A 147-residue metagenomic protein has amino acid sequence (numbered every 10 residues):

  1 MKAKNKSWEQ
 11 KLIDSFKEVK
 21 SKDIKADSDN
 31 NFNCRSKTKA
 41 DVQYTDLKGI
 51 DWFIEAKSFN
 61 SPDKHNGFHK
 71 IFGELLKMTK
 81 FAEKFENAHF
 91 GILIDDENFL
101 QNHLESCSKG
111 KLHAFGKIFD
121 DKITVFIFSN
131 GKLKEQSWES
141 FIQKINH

Functional and structural regions predicted by a protein language model:
M1-T38, T45-I50: Acidic-basic catalytic patches of nuclease active cores, encompassing PD-(D/E)XK and other metal-cofactor nuclease
L12, F16, V42, I54 (+3 more regions): Hydrophobic beta-strand residues in large extracellular and virion-surface proteins
F16, V42-Y44, K48-S61, K77-M78: Conserved catalytic cores of phosphodiester-cleaving nucleases, focusing on short active-site segments
T38-A40, G110: Alpha-helical scaffolding within the catalytic cores of extracellular/periplasmic polymer-degrading hydrolases
F59-F81: Mg2+/Mn2+-dependent nuclease catalytic core
D63-N66, H103, I145-H147: A short, polar/proline- and glycine-enriched secondary-structure boundary/capping micro-motif
K80-N130: Nucleic-acid nuclease catalytic cores
D120-H147: Charged phosphate-binding loop/patch that engages nucleotide di/tri-phosphates or the phosphate backbone of nucleic
